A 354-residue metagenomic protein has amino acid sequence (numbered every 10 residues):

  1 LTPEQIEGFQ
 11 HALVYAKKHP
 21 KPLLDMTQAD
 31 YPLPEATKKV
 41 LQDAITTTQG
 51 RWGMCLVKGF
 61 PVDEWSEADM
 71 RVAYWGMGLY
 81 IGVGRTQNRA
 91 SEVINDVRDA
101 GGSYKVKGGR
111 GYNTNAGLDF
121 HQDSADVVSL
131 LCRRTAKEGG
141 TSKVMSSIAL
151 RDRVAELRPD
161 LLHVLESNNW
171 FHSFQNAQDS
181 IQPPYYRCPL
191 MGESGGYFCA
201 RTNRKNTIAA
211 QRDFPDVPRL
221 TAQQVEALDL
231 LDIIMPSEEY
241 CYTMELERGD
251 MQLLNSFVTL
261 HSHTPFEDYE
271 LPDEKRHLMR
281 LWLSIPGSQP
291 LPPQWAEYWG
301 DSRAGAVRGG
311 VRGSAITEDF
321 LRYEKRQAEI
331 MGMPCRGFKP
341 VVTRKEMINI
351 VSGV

Functional and structural regions predicted by a protein language model:
L1-K38, Q42-D43, G50, C55 (+5 more regions): Active-site environment of non-heme Fe oxygenases that use a 2-His-1-carboxylate facial triad
E67: Catalytic palm subdomain of template-directed nucleic-acid polymerases, centered on the conserved carboxylate motif
R71: Classical protein tyrosine phosphatase
Y74-G84: A short alpha->loop->secondary-structure connector
